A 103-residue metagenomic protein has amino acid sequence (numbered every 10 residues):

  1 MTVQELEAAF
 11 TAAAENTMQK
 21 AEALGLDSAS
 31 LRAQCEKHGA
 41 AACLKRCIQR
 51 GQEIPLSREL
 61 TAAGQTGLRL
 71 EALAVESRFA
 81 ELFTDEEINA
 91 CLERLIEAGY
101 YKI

Functional and structural regions predicted by a protein language model:
M1, E5-A9, C35, L82-E86: Alpha-helix boundary/N-cap detector
M1-A23, E97: Charged, compositionally biased N-terminal leader segments and the immediate start of the first structured element
M1-T2, N16-K20, S30, K45-R46 (+1 more regions): Charged, low-complexity surface segments at secondary-structure and domain boundaries
F10, S30, C35, I48 (+3 more regions): Generic low-complexity, intrinsically disordered sequence content enriched in small uncharged/hydrophobic residues
T17-A62: Amphipathic alpha-helical packing elements
G64-I103: Amphipathic alpha-helical binding modules
